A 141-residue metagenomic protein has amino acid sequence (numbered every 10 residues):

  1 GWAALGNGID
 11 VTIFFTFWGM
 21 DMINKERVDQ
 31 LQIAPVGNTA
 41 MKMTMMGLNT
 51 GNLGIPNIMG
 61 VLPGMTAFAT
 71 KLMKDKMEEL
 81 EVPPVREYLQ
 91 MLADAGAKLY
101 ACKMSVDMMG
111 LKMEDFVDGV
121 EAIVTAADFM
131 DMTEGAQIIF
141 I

Functional and structural regions predicted by a protein language model:
G1-D29: Long, hydrophobic N-terminal alpha-helical segment
N7-V11, D94-A97, T133-A136: Short coil/turn connectors at secondary-structure junctions
T12-F15, Y100-C102, F140: A structural signal for short, well-ordered beta-strand segments and their strand-loop junctions that often border
F14-G19, M43-G47, M130-A136: Short C-terminal domain-edge/linker segments immediately following a structured domain
D29-I33, D118-V120: Short, hinge-like loop/turn segments at secondary-structure boundaries
L31-F68, M73, E81: A glycine-rich helix N-cap at a beta->alpha junction
M59-I123, A127: A charged, amphipathic interaction segment
A122, A127-I141: Flexible, low-complexity linker and terminal segments
